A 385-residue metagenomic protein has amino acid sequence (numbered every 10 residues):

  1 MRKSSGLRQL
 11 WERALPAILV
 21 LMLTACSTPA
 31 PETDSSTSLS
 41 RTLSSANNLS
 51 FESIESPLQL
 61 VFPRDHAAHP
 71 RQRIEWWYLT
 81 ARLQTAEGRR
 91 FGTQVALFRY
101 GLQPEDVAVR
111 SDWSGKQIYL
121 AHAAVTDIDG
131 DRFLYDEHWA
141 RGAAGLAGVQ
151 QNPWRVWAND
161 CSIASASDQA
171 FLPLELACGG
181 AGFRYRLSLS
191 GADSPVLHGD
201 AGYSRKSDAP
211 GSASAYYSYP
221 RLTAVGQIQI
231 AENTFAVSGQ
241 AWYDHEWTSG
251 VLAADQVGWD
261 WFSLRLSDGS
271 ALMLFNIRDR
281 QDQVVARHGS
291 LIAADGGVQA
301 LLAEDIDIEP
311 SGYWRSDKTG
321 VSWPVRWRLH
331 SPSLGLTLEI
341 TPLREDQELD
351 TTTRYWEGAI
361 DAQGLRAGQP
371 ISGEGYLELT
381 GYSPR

Functional and structural regions predicted by a protein language model:
R2-L15: Bacterial N-terminal signal peptides that target proteins for export
S4, T28-R385: Structured soluble/peripheral alpha/beta segments that form catalytic or ligand/cofactor-binding pockets
A17-L21: Sec-dependent N-terminal signal peptides
L23-A25: C-terminal motif of bacterial Sec signal peptides marking the signal peptidase cleavage site
